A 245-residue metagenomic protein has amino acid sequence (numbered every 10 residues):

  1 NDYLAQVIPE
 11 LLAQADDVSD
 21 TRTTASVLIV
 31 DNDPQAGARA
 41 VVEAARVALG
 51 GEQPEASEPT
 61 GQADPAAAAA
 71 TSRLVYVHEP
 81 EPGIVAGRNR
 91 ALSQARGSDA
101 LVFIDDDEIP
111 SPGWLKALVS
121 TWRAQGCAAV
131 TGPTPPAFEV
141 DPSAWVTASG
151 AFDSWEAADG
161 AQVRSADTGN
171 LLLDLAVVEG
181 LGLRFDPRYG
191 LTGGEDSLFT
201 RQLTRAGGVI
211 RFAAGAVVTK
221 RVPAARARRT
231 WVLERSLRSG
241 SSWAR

Functional and structural regions predicted by a protein language model:
P9-V77: Acidic donor-binding segment of Leloir-type glycosyltransferases
E79-R96: Glycine-rich, basic loop-to-helix element that forms the pyrophosphate-binding segment of sugar-nucleotide handling
S98-I109: Short beta-strand-to-loop acidic/aromatic patch adjacent to the donor-nucleotide binding site
G113-A144: Conserved donor NDP-sugar-binding/catalytic core segment of glycosyltransferases
G132-P133, T147-R164: Short, flexible, basic/aromatic active-site loop/helix in glycosyltransferases
D167-G182: Conserved nucleotide-sugar donor-binding and metal-coordinating catalytic region shared by glycosyltransferases
G190-R201: Acidic donor-binding loop at a coil-to-helix junction in glycosyltransferase catalytic cores that engages
R205-G208, G215-V218, R228-R245: Catalytic core of nucleotide-sugar-dependent glycosyltransferases
